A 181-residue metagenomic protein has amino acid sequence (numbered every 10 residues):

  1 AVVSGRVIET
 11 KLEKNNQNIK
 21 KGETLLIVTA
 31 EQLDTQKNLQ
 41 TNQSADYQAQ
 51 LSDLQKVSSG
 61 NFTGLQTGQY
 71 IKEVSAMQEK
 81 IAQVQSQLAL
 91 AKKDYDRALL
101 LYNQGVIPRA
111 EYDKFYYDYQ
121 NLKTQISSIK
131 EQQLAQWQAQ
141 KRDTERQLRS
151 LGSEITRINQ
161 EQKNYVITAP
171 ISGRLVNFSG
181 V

Functional and structural regions predicted by a protein language model:
A1-T24, K163-V181: Short beta-strand segments of a lipoyl-like beta-sandwich/carrier module
I8, N42, Q120-N121: Residue-level marker of structural boundaries
N18-N103, S127-Q162: Long, charged alpha-helical "stalk" segments
D113-Q125: Extended, EK/Q-rich alpha-helical coiled-coil segments that serve as long dimerization/scaffolding arms in large
